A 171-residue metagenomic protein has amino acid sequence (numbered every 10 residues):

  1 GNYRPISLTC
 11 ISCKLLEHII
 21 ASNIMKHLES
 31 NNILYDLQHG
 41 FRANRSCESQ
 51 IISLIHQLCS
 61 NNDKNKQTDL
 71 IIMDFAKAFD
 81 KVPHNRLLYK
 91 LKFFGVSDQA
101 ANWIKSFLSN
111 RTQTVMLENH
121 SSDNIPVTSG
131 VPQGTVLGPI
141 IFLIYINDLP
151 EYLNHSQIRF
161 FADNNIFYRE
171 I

Functional and structural regions predicted by a protein language model:
G1-P132, R169: Conserved pre-catalytic core of RNA-dependent polymerases
I55-L58, I146, N154: Eukaryotic intrinsically disordered and solvent-exposed regulatory patches
I71, F160-F161: Residue-level marker for buried hydrophobic side chains located in beta-strands that build the well-ordered beta-sheet
G134, G138: Short, conserved phosphate/pyrophosphate- and ester-handling motifs at nucleotide-, phospho-/glycolipid
L143: P-loop NTPase nucleotide-binding module
L153-R159: Conserved helix-loop-beta segment at the catalytic/binding core of cyclic-nucleotide signaling proteins
D163-N165: Short acidic-rich active-site patches of cyclic nucleotide enzymes
